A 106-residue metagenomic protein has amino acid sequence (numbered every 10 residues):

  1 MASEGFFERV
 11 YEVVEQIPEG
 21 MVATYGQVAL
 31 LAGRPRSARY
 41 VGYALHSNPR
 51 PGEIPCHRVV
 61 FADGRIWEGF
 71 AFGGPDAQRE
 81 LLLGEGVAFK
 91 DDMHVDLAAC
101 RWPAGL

Functional and structural regions predicted by a protein language model:
M1-L106: Nucleic acid-binding interface residues in structured DNA/RNA-binding domains, emphasizing the DNA-engaging scaffolds
